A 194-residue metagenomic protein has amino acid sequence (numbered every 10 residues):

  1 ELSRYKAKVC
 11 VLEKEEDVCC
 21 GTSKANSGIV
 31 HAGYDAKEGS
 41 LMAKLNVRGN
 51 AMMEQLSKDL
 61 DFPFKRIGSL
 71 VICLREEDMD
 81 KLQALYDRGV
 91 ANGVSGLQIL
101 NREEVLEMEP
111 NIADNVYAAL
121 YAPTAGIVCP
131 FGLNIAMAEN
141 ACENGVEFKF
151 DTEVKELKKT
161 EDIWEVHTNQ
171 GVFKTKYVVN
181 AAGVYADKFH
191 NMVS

Functional and structural regions predicted by a protein language model:
S3-A25: Glycine-rich FAD pyrophosphate-binding loop
A7-V9, G96-L97, V178: Hydrophobic anchor at the start of a short beta-strand that flanks the dinucleotide cofactor-binding loop
E13, R66, N101-R102, F150-T152 (+1 more regions): Short loop/edge segments at beta-strand edges and connector loops that shape dinucleotide/nucleotide cofactor-binding
E15-D17, G28, V105, M137: Short beta-to-alpha linker loops that shape the active-site pocket of alpha/beta-hydrolase fold enzymes
A25, E77-D80, M108-V116, K158-E165 (+1 more regions): A short, glycine/Asx- and small/polar-enriched loop/turn that sits immediately N-terminal to a beta-strand
G28-M108, Y117: Dinucleotide-binding Rossmann-like beta1-alpha1 core, especially the glycine-rich loop that anchors the ADP
L120-Y177, A181-K188: Helical element adjacent to the flavin cofactor pocket in flavoenzyme catalytic cores
K188-S194: Glycine-rich beta-alpha-beta "Rossmann" dinucleotide-binding loop(s) and their flanking helix/strand
